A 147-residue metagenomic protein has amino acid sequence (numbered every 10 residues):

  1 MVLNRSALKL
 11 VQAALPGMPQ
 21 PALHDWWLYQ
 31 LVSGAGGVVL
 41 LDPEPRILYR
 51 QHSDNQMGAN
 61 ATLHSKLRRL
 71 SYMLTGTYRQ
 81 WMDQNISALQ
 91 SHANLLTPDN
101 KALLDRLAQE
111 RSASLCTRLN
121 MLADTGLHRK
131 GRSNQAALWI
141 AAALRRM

Functional and structural regions predicted by a protein language model:
M1-Q12: Conserved nucleotide-sugar donor-binding and metal-coordinating catalytic region shared by glycosyltransferases
A7-K9, I47, Q56: A generic structural signal for short hydrophobic patches within well-formed alpha-helices
L10-A22: Short N-terminal edge-element motif at the start of the domain
Q20-L31: Acidic donor-binding loop at a coil-to-helix junction in glycosyltransferase catalytic cores that engages
Q30-L48, D54: Catalytic donor-sugar/metal-binding loop of nucleotide-sugar-dependent glycosyltransferases
A59: ATP-dependent adenylate-handling active sites, centered on carboxylate activation for C-N bond formation
H64-M147: Terminal low-complexity segments of carbohydrate-biosynthetic enzymes
